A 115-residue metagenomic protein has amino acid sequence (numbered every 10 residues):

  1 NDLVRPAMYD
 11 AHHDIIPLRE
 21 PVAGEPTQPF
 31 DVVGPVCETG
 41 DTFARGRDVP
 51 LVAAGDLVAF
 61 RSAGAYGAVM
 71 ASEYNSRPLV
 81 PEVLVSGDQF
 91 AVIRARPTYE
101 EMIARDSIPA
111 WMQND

Functional and structural regions predicted by a protein language model:
N1-D115: Charged (often Lys/Glu-rich) extended helix/loop segments that serve as interaction or gating elements
